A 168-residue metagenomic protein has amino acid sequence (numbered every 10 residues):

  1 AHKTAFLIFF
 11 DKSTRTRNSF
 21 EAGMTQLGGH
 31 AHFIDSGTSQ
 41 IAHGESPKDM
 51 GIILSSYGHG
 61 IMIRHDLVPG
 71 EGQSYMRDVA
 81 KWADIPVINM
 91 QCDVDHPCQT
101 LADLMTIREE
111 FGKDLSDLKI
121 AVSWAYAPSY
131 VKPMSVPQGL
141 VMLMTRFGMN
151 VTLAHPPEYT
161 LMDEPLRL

Functional and structural regions predicted by a protein language model:
H2-E109: Phosphate/diphosphate ligand-binding glycine-rich loop within oxidoreductases
F10-A22, E109-L168: Glycine-rich phosphate/diphosphate-binding loop of Rossmann-like nucleotide-binding domains
